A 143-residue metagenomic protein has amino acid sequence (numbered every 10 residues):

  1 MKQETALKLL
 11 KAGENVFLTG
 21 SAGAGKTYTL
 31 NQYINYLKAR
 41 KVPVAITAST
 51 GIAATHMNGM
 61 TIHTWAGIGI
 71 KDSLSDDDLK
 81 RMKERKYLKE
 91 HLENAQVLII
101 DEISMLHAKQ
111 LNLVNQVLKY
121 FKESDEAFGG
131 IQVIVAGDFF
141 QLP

Functional and structural regions predicted by a protein language model:
M1-P143: Conserved ATP-binding/catalytic motifs of P-loop helicase motor domains
